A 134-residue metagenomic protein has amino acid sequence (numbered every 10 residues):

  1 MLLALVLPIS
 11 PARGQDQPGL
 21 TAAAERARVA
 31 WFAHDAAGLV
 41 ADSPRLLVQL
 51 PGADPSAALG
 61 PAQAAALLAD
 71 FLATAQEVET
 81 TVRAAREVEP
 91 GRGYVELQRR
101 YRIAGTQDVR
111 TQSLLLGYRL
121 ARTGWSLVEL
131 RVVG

Functional and structural regions predicted by a protein language model:
M1-P8: Bacterial N-terminal signal peptides
S10-G14: Sec/Tat signal peptide C-region and signal peptidase I cleavage site
D16-D35: Short, aromatic-enriched amphipathic alpha-helices that serve as compact interaction elements
H34, S43, P90-R92, T111-S113 (+1 more regions): Extracytoplasmic
D35-Q49: Short, well-ordered alpha-helical segments enriched in acidic and aromatic residues
V48-A58: A short gly/proline-enriched turn/hairpin at secondary-structure junctions
Q63-T106: Surface-exposed, charged secondary-structure patches
D108-G134: Short beta-strand edge/turn micro-motifs at domain boundaries
